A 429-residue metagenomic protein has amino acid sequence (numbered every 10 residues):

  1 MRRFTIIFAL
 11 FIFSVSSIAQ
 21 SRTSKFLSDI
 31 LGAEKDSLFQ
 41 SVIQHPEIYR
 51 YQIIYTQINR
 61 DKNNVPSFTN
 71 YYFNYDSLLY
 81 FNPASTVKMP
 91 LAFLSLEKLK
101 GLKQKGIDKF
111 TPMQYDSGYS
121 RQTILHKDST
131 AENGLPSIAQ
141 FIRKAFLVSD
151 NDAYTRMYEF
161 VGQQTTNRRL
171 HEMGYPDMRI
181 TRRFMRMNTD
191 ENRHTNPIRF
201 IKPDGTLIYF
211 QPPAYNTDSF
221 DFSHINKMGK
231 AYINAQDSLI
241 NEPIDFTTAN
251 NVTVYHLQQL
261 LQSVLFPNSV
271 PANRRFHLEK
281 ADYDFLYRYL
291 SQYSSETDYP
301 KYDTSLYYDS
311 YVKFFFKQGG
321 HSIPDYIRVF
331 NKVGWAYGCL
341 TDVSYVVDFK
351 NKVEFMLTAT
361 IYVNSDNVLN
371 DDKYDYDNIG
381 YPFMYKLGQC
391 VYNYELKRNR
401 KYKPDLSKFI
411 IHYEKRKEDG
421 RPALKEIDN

Functional and structural regions predicted by a protein language model:
M1-K25: Bacterial Sec-dependent N-terminal signal peptides
S21-F39, H45, L239-N429: Structured C-terminal helix/loop/strand segments within mature extracytoplasmic catalytic/sensor domains
R22-D36, I48, F110, S117-G118 (+2 more regions): Active-site-adjacent helix/loop patches that line small-molecule binding or acyl-intermediate pockets
I30-Y75, L357-A359: A short, well-structured edge-of-sheet supersecondary motif
P46-Y51, F68-N70, D76-L78, N82-V87 (+6 more regions): Extracytoplasmic
I54-N59, I107-K127, V161-G162, R183-E191 (+2 more regions): Acidic helix-start/capping segments at beta-turn-to-alpha-helix junctions
F81-K109, M113, L357: Active-site SXXK
K88-S95, A145, L170, L257 (+3 more regions): Residue-level preference for non-acidic, small/hydrophobic
